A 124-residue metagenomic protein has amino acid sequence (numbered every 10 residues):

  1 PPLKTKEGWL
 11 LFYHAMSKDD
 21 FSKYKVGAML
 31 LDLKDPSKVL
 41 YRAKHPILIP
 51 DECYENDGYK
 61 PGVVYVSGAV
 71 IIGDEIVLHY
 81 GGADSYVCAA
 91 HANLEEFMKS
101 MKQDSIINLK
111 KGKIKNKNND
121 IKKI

Functional and structural regions predicted by a protein language model:
P1-I124: Carbohydrate-active catalytic/glycan-binding domains of CAZyme proteins, especially the secreted or lumenal ectodomains
